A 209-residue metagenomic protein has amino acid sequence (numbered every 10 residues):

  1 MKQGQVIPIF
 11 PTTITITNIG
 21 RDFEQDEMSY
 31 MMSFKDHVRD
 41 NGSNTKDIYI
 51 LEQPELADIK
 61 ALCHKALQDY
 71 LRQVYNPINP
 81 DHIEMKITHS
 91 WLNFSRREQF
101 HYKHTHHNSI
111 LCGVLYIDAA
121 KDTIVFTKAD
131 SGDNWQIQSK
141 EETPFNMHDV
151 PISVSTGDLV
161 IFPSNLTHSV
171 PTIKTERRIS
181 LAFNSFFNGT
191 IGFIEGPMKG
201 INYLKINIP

Functional and structural regions predicted by a protein language model:
M1-H82, F100, Y203-I208: Non-heme Fe(II)/2-oxoglutarate
G4-I7, S169-P171, N184: Karyopherin-beta/Importin-beta family HEAT-repeat alpha-solenoid scaffold
N79-S90, V125-F126: A short coil-to-beta-strand element that immediately follows conserved catalytic motifs
N93-I161, I191-M198: Catalytic core of non-heme Fe(II) oxygenases with the double-stranded beta-helix
H101-H104, H168-K174: Short beta-strand His + acidic residue motifs that chelate non-heme Fe in jelly-roll/DSBH and cupin folds
C112-V114, E176-I191: A short hydrophobic beta-strand segment most commonly corresponding to one strand of the jelly-roll/cupin
H168, R177-I179, F193-P197: Extracellular and organelle-lumenal recognition/adhesion modules and their flexible linkers in secreted
